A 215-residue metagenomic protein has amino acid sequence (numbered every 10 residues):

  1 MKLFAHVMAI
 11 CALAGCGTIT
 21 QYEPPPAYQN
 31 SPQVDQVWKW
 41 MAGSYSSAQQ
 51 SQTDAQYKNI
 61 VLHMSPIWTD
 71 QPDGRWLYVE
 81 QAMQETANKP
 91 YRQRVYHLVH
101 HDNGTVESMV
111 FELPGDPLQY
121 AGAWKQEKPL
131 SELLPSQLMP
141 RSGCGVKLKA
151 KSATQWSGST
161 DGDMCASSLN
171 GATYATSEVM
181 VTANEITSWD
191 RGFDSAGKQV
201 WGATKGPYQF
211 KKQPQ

Functional and structural regions predicted by a protein language model:
M1-K2, Q21: Polar low-complexity intrinsically disordered regions
K2-A9: Sec-dependent signal peptide recognition, specifically the positively charged N-region followed immediately by
G17-I19: Bacterial signal peptide processing site
Y22-D54, N59, A82-Q215: Calycin-type beta-barrel ligand-binding domains and close structural analogs
L62-Y91: N-terminal glycine/threonine-rich, aromatic-flanked beta-hairpin/loop signature
